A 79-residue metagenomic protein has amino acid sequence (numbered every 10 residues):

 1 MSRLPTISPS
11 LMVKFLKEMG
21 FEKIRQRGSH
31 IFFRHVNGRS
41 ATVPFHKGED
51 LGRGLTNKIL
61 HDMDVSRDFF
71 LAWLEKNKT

Functional and structural regions predicted by a protein language model:
M1, F45, I59: Generic anion/oxyanion-binding catalytic loop in active/binding sites
M1-Q26: N-terminal first-folded block
P9-M12, G48, L60: Short capping/connector residues at structural and topological boundaries
K14, A41, N57-H61: N-terminal, well-ordered alpha-helical segments
M19, V36, W73-L74: Prokaryotic Sec-type signal peptides and long signal-anchor helices with extended Leu/Ile/Val-rich h-regions
K23-G54: A short, structured beta-strand/loop element
R53-T79: C-terminal structural segments of small proteins and small subunits
